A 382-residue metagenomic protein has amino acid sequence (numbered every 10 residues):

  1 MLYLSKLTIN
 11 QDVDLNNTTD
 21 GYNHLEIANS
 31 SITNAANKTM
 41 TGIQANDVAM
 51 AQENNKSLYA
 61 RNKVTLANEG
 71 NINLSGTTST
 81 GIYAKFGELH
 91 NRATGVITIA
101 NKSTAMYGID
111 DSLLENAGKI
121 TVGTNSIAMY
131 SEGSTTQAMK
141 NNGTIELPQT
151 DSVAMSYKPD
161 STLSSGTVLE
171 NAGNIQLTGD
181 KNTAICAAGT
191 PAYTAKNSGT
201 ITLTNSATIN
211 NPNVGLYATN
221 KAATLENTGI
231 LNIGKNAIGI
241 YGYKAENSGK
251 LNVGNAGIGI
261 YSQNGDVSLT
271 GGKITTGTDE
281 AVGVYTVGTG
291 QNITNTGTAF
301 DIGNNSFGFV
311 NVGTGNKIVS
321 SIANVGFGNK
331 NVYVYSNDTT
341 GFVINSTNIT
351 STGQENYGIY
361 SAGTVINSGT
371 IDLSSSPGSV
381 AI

Functional and structural regions predicted by a protein language model:
L7-L25, S30-N54, V64-T78, H90-K102 (+11 more regions): Beta-strand-rich solenoid/repeat architectures in extracellular/passenger domains of polysaccharide-targeting enzymes
T162-S164: Intrinsically disordered, low-complexity Ser/Thr- and acidic-rich flexible linkers and loops, especially at boundaries
